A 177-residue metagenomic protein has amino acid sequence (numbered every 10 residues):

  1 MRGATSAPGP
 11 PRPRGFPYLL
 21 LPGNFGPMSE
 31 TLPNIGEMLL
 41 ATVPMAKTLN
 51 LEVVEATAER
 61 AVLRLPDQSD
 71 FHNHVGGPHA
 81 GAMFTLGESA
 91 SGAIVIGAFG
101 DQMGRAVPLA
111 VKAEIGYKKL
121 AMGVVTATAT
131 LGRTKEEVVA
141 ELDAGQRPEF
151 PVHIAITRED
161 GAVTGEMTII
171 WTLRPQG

Functional and structural regions predicted by a protein language model:
M1-R12: Compositionally biased, low-complexity flexible segments
F16-Y18, F25: Aromatic (phenylalanine/tyrosine) cluster motif
N24-P44: Extreme N-terminal tail/first-helix region
K47-V53, V111-Y117, E137-V139: Short structured motifs
T48-P78: Catalytic strand-loop segment that frames the active site of acyl-thioester-processing enzymes
P66, D70-A93, M103-R105: Hot-dog-fold acyl-thioester-processing enzymes
I94-R133: Hydrophobic beta-strand-centered segment that forms part of the acyl-chain substrate-binding groove
A121-M122, G132-G177: HotDog/MaoC-like acyl-thioester-processing domains
